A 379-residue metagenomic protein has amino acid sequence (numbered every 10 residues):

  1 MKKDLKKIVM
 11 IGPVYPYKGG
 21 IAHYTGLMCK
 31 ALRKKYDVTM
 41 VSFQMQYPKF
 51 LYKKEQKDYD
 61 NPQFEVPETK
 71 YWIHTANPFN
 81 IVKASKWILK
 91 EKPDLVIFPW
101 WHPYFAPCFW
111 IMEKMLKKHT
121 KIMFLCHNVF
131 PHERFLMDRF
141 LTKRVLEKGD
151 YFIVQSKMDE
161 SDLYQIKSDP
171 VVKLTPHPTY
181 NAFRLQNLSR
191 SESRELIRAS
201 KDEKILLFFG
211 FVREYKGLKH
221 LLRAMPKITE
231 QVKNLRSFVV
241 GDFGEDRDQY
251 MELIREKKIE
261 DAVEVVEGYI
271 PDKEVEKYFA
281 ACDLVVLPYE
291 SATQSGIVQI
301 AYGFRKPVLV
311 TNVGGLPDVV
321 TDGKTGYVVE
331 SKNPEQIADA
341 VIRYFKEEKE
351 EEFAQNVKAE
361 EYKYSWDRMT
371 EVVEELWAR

Functional and structural regions predicted by a protein language model:
V14-K18, C29-K90, D159, Y164 (+1 more regions): N-terminal strand-loop element at the rim of the active site of nucleotide-sugar-dependent glycosyltransferases
E147-L188: Donor nucleotide-sugar binding/catalytic pocket of nucleotide-sugar-dependent glycosyltransferases
S200-K216, L222-M225, F238: Conserved donor-binding/catalytic core segment of Leloir-type glycosyltransferases
D248-Y269, K273: Nucleotide-activated donor-binding/catalytic signature segment of Leloir-type glycosyltransferases, i.e., the conserved
K277-T293, K306: Acidic donor-binding loop of glycosyltransferase active sites
A301, P307-V310, V320: Short hydrophobic beta-strand element within catalytic cores of glycosyltransferases and related nucleotide-activated
D322-G323, Y327-P334, R343-E348: Conserved acidic donor-binding segment of nucleotide-sugar-dependent glycosyltransferases
Q336, K349-K363, V372-E375: A short, well-ordered alpha-helix in the C-terminal region of glycosyltransferases
